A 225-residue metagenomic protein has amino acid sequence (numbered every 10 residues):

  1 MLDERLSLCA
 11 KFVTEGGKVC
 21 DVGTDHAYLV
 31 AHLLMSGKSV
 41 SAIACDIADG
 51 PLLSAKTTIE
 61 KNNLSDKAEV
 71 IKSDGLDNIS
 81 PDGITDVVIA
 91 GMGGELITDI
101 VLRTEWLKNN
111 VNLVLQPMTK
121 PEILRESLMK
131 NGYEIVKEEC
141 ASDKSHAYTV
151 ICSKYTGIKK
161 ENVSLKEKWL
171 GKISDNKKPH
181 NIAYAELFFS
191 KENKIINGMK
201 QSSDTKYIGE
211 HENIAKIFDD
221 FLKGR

Functional and structural regions predicted by a protein language model:
M1-G17, A31: S-adenosyl-L-methionine
L2-E4, D77-N78, G83, E95-R225: Class I S-adenosyl-L-methionine
G16-D25: Conserved class I S-adenosyl-L-methionine
H26-S39: Conserved SAM-binding loop of SAM-dependent methyltransferases across substrates and taxa, primarily the Class I
S36-K38, E60-D66, W106-L107: Short helix-capping segments at alpha-helix termini
S41-D46: Conserved SAM-binding motif I beta-strand of class I
D49, L53-D82: S-adenosyl-L-methionine
I84-G91: Short SAM/SAH-binding signature in class I
